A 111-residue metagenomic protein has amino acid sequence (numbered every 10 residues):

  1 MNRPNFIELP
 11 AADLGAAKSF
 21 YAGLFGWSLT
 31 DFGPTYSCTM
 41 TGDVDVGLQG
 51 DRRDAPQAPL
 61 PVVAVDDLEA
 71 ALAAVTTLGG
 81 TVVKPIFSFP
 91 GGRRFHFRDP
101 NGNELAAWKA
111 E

Functional and structural regions predicted by a protein language model:
M1-K18, P59-V63, A110-E111: N-terminal beta-strand motif that seeds the catalytic metal site of vicinal oxygen chelate
M1-R3, R53-A58, S88-F89: Short glycine-enriched loop/turn motifs at secondary-structure junctions
N5, S37, P59, R93-F95: Short beta-strand micro-motifs in enzyme catalytic cores
L9, A73, G80-E111: Vicinal oxygen chelate
G15-A16, L68-A73: Short, conserved charged micro-motifs
A17-Y21, V75, G102: Conserved active-site tyrosine of GNAT-family acetyltransferases
F25-D31, T81-I86: Short secondary-structure junctions
W27-A58, E104-K109: Conserved short beta-strand elements that form part of the metal-binding/catalytic scaffold of enzyme active sites
